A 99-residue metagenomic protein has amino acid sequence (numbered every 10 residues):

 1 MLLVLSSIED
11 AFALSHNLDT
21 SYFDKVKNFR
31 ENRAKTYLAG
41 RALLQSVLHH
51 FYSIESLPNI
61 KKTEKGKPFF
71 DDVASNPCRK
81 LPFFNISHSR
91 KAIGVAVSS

Functional and structural regions predicted by a protein language model:
M1-S99: Core catalytic alpha/beta fold that binds nucleotide/phospho-ligands
